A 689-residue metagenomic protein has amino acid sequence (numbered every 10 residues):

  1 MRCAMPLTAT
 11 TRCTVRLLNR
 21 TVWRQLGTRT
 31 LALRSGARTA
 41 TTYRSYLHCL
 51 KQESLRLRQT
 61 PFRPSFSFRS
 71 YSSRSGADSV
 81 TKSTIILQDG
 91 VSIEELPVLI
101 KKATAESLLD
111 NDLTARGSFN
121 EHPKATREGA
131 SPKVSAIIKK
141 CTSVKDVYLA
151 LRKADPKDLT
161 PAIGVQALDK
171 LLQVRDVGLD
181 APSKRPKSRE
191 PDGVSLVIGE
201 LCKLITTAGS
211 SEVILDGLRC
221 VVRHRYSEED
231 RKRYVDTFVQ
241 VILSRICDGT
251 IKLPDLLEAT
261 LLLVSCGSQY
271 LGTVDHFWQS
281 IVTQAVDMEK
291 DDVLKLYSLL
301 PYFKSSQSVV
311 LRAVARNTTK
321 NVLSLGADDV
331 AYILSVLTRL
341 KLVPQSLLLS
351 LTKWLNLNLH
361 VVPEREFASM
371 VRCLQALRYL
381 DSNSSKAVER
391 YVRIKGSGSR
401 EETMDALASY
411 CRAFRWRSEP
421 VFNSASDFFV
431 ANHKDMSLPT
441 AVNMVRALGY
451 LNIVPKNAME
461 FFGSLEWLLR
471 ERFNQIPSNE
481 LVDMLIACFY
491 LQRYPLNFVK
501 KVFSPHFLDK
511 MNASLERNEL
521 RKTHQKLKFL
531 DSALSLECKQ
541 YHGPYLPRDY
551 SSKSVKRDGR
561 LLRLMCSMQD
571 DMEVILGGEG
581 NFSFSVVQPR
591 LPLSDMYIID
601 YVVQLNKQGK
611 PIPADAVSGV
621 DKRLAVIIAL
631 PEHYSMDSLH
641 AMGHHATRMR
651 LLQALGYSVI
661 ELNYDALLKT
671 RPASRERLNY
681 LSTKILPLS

Functional and structural regions predicted by a protein language model:
R2-S689: N-terminal alpha-helical scaffolds in RNA gene-expression factors, predominantly in nucleus-encoded
